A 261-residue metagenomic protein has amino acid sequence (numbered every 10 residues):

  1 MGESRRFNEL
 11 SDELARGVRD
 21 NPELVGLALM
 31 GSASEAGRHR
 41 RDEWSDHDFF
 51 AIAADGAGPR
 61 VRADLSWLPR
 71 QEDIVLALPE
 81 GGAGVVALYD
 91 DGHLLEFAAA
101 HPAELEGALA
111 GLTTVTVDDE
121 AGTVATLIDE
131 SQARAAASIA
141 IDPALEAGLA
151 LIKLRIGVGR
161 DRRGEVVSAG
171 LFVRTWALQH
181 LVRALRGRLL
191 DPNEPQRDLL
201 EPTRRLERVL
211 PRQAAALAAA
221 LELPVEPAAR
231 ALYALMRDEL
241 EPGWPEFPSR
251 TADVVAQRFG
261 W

Functional and structural regions predicted by a protein language model:
M1-P22, A33-E43, F49-A103: Metal-dependent nucleotidyltransferase catalytic core
E3-S4, W67-F172, W176: Conserved NTP/Mg2+-binding pocket subregion across the NTase superfamily
S34-R62, T114-I141: Short secondary-structure boundary segments
R40-D42, L109-A110, L199: Short aromatic-enriched loop/helix-cap "lid" or pocket-rim segments at secondary-structure transitions that line
D46-G58, A87-A108, R186-R197, L210-L223: Short, Lys/Arg-enriched charge-dense amphipathic segments
R134-W261: Conserved nucleotidyltransferase catalytic core and NTase-mimicking acidic/glycine-rich helix/loop elements in nucleic
